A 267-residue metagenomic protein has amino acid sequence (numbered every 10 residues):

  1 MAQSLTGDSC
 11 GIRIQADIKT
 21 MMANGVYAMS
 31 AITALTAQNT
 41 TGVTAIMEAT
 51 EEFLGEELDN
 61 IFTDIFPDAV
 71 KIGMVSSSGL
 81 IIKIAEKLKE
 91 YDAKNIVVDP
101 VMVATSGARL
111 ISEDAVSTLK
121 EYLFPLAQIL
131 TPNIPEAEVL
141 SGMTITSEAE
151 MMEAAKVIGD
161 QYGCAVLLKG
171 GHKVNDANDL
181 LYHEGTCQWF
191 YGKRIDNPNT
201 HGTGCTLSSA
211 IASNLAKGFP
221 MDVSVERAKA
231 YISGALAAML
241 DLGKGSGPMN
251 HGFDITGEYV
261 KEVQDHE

Functional and structural regions predicted by a protein language model:
M1-A2, I18-V98, M102-T105: Conserved N-terminal subdomain of the carbohydrate kinase-like
S4-S9, C187-H201: Short pre-catalytic strand/loop immediately N-terminal to key active-site residues, enriched for Gly-Thr
S9-I12, N24, N39-F53, S106-E113 (+4 more regions): Active-site-adjacent loop and "lid" segments of alpha/beta metabolic enzymes
G25-M29, N214-A228: Phosphate-handling active-site elements
E48, D222-E267: Charged C-terminal helix
E113-C187: Conserved phosphate/ATP/ADP-binding segment of small-molecule kinases
E138-V139, N197-M221: Short, small-residue alpha-helix embedded
